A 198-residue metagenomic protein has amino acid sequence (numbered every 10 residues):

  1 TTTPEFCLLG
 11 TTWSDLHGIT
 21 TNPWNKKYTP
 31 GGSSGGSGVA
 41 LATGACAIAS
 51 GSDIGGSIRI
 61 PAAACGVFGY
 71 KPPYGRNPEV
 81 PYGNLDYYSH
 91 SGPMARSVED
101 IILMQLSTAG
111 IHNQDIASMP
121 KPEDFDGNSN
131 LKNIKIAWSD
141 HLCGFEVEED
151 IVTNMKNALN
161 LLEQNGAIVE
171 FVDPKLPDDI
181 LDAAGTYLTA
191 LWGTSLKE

Functional and structural regions predicted by a protein language model:
T1, I168-D173: General small-molecule cofactor/ligand-binding pocket signal
T1-T108: Short glycine/serine-rich loop segments
S14, G18, L181-S195: Charged, often glycine-rich, active-site loop that binds/positions anionic groups
R59-A62, D126-L131, A184-L188: Short glycine-biased active-site loop of nucleotidyltransferases that positions the nucleotide triphosphate and helps
V67-T153, N157-L159, L176: A short helix-breaking turn/cap at a secondary-structure junction
N130-A137, Y187-E198: Short helix-loop capping/hinge segments that flank enzyme active sites or metal/cofactor-binding pockets
N165: Conserved dinucleotide-binding and phosphotransfer motif residues
